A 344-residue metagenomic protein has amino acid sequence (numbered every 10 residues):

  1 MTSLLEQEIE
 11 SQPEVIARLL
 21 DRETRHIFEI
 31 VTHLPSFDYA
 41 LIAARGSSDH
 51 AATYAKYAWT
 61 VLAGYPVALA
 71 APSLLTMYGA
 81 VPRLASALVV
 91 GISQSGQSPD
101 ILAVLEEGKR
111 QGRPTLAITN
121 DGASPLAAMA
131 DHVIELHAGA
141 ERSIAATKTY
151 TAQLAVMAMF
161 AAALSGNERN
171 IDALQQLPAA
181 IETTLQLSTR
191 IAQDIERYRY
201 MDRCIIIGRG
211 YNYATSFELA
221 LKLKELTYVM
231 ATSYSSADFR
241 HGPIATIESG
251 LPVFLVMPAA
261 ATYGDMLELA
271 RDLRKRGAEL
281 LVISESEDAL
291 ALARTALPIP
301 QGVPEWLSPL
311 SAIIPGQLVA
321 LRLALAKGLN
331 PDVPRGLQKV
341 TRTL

Functional and structural regions predicted by a protein language model:
T2-D38, H132-L136, A140-P252, T262 (+1 more regions): Active-site phosphate/pyrophosphate-binding segments
V31, P35-A179, R209, V256-G302 (+1 more regions): Glycine-rich phosphate-binding loops that contact phosphosugars or nucleotide phosphates
L251-A259, A312-I313, Q317: Hydrophobic membrane-spanning alpha-helices of multi-pass integral membrane proteins
R294-A296, V303-L344: Generic C-terminus detector
